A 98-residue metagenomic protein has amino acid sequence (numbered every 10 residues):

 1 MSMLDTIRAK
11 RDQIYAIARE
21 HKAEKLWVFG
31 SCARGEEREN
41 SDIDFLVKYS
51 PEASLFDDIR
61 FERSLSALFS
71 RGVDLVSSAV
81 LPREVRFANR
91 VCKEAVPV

Functional and structural regions predicted by a protein language model:
M1-K25, A33-E39, S50-V98: Catalytic core of pol beta-like nucleotidyltransferases
V28: Conserved histidines in hydrophobic membrane contexts and catalytic metal-binding motifs
D44-V47: Short beta-strand->loop micro-motif that forms the acidic, two-metal-ion catalytic signature in nucleotide-processing
